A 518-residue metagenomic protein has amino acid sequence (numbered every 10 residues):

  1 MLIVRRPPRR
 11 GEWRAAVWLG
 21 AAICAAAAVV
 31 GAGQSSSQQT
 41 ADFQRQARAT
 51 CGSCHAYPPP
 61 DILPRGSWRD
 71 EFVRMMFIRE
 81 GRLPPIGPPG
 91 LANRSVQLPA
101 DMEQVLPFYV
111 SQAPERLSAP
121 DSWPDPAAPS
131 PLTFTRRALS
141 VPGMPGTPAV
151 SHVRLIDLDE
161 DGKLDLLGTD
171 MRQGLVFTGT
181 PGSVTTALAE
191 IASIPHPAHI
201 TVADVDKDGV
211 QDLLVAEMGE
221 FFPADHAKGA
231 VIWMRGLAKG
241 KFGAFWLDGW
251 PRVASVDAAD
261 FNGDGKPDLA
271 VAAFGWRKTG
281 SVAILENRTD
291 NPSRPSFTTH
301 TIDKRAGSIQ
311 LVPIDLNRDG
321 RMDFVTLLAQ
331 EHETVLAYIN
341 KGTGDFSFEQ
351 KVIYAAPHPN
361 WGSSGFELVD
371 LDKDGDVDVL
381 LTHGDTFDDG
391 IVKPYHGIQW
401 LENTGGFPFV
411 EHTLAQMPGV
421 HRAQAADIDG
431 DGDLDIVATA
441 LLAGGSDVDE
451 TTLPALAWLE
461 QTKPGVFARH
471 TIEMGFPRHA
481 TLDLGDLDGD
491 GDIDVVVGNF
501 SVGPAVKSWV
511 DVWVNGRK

Functional and structural regions predicted by a protein language model:
M1-E12: N-terminal secretory signal peptides that target proteins for export/translocation
R5, W18, V30-G31, D206 (+2 more regions): N-terminal non-cleavable signal-anchor helices
A16-A28: Bacterial N-terminal signal peptides
A25-Q39: Bacterial Sec-dependent signal peptides at the C-terminal "C-region" and cleavage site
S36-K518: Beta-propeller-forming repeat regions
